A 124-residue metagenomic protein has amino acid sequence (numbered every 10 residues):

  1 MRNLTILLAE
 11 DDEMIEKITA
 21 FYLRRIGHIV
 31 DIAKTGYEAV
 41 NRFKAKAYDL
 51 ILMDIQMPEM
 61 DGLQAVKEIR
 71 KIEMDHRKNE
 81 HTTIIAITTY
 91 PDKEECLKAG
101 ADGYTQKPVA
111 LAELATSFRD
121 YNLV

Functional and structural regions predicted by a protein language model:
M1-T5, A112-V124: Non-catalytic signal-transmission and effector/linker regions of two-component phosphorelay proteins
E10, T88: Conserved acidic carboxylate
K17-R25: Charged docking surfaces used in two-component/phosphorelay signaling
I32-N41, G62: Helix N-cap/capping motif at the beta->alpha junctions
N41, L63-N79: Short amphipathic alpha-helix used as the core "switch/output" element in two-component signaling
A47-L52: Active-site beta3 strand of CheY-like receiver
M57: Receiver (REC) domain active-site loop signature in two-component systems and cognate sites in sensor histidine kinases
Q64, T89-T105, E113-T116: Alpha4 helix (beta4-alpha4-beta5 surface) of REC/receiver domains from two-component response regulators
